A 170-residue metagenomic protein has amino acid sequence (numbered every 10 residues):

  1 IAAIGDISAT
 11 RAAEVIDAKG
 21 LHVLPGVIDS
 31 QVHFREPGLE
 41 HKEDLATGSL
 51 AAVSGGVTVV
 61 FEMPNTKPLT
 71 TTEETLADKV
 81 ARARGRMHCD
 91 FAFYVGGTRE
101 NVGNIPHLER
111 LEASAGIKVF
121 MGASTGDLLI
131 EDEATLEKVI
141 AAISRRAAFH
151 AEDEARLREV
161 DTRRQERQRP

Functional and structural regions predicted by a protein language model:
I1-P25: Histidine-rich, glycine-flanked metal-binding segment
A12-K19, S49, I105-E109, A134-F149: Short amphipathic alpha-helices and their capping/turn segments at secondary-structure boundaries
A18-R86: Metal-associated gating/positioning segment near the N- to mid-region
G26-V32, V60-E62, F91-V95, A115-V119 (+1 more regions): Hydrophobic faces of well-ordered beta-strands that scaffold small-molecule active sites in alpha/beta enzyme cores
H33-R35, N65-T66, Y94-E100, F120-G126 (+1 more regions): Active-site beta-loop-alpha junctions enriched in small/polar residues
G55-V59, A81-H88, E154-P170: Active-site gating loops and adjacent loop-to-helix segments of metal-dependent hydrolytic enzymes
T72-L76, N101-E109, L157-R164: Distinct, well-ordered alpha-helical segments
G85, C89-A141: Active-site gating/metal-coordination segments in enzymes
